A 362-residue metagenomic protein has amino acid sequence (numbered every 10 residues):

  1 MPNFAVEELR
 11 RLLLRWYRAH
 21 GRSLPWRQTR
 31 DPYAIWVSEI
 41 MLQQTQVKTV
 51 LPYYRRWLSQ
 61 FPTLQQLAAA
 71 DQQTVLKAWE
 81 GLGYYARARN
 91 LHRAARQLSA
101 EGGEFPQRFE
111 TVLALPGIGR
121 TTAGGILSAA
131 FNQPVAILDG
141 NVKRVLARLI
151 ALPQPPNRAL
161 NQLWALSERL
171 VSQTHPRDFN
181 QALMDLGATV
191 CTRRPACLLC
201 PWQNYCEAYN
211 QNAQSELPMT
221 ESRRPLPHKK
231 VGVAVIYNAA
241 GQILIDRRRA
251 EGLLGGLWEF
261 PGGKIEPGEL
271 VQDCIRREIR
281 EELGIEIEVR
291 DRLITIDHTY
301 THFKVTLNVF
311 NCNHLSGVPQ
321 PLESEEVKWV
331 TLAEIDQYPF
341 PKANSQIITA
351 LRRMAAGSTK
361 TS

Functional and structural regions predicted by a protein language model:
N3-E7, R11-Q211, E286: Catalytic cores of DNA base-excision repair glycosylases
P195, L199, Q203-G232, T299 (+2 more regions): Acidic, metal-coordinating catalytic segment for phosphate/diphosphate chemistry, firing primarily on the Nudix
P195, N204, K230-G232, G241 (+2 more regions): Change "...and in nucleic-acid phosphodiester-cleaving endonucleases..." to "...and in nucleic-acid processing enzymes
Q203, N210-E259, E288-D291: N-terminal strand-loop-strand
F260-I294, T331: The catalytic Nudix box helix
I296-V318: Phosphate/ribose-recognition catalytic cores of enzymes acting on nucleotide-derived substrates
N311-M354: NUDIX/MutT-family hydrolases
